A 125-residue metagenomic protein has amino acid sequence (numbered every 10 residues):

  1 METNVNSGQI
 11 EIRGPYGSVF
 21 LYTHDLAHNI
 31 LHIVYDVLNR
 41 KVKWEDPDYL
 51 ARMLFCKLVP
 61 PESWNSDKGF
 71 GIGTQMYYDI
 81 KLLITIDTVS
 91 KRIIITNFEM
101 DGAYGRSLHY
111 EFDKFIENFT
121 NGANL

Functional and structural regions predicted by a protein language model:
M1-N29: Short, extreme N-terminal segment that most often corresponds to the first beta-strand
V19-P47: Compact beta-rich and alpha/beta scaffold cores in large eukaryotic transport/transcription complexes and associated
V37-L125: Low-complexity intrinsically disordered segments
